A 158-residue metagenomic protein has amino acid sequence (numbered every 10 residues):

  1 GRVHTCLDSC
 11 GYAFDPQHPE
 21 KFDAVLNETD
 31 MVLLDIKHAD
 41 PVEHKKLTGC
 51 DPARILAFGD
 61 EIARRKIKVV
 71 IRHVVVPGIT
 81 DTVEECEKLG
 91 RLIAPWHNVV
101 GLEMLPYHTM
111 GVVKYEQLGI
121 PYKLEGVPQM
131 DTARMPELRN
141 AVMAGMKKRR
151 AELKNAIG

Functional and structural regions predicted by a protein language model:
G1-M110: Conserved AdoMet/S-adenosylmethionine-binding subsite of the radical SAM
P77-G158: Auxiliary Fe-S-binding modules of radical SAM enzymes
